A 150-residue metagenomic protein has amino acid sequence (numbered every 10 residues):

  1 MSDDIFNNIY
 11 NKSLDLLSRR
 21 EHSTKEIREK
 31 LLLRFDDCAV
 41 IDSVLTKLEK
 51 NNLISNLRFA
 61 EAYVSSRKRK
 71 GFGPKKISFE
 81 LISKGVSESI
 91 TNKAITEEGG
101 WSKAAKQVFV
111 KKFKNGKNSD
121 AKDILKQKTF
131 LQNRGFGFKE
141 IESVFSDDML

Functional and structural regions predicted by a protein language model:
M1-L150: An alpha-helical, amphipathic repeat domain used for nucleic-acid recognition, typified by the mTERF helical solenoid
